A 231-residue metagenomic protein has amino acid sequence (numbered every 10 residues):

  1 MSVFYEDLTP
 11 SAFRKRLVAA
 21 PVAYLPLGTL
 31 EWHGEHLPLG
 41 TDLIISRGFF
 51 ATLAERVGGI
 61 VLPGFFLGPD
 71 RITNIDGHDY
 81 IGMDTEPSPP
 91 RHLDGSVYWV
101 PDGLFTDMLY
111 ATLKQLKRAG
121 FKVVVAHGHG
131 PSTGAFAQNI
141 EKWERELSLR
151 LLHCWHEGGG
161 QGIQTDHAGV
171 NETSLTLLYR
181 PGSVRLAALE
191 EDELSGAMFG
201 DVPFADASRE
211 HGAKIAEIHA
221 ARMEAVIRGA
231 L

Functional and structural regions predicted by a protein language model:
M1-L231: Extended, histidine- and acidic-residue-enriched regions that form the cofactor-binding/catalytic faces
